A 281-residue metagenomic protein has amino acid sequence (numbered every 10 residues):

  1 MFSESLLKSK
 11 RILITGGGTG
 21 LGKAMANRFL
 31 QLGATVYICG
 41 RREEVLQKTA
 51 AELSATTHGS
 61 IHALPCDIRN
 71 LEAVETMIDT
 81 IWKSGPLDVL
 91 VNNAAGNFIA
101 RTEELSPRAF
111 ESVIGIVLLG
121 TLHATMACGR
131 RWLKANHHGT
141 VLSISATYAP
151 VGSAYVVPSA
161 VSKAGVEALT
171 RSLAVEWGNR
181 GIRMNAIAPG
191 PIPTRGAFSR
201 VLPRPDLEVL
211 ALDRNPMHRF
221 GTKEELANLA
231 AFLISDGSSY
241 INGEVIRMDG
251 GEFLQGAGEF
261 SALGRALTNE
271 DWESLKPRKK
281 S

Functional and structural regions predicted by a protein language model:
R11, G16-G20: Conserved glycine-rich cofactor-binding loop
A51, N179, P189-R214, Q255-S281: A glycine/serine/threonine-rich, flexible loop-to-helix segment that serves as the NAD(P) cofactor-binding "lid"
V91, G178, R183, I241-G243: Short, small/polar-rich loop/turn modules that mediate ligand/substrate recognition or access, typified
R101-T102, S106-I114, A211: Substrate-binding pocket helix/loop in short-chain dehydrogenase/reductase
T125, S162, T170: Active-site helix of classical SDR
R130, V175-N179, S239: Alpha-helical segment proximal to the catalytic Tyr-Lys
R219-M248, F253-L254: C-terminal substrate-recognition "lid" of short-chain dehydrogenase/reductases
